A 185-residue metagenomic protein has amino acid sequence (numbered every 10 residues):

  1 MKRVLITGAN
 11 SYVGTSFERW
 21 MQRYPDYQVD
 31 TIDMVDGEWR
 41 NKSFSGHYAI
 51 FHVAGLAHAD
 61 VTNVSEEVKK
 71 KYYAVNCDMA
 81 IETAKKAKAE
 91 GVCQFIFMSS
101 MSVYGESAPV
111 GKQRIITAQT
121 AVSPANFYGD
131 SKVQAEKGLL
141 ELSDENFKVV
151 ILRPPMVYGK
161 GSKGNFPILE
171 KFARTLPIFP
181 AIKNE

Functional and structural regions predicted by a protein language model:
R3-Y24: N-terminal Rossmann NAD(P)H-binding glycine-rich loop of SDR-like oxidoreductase domains
T7, I50-A54, F95-M101, L152-P154: SDR active-site strand-loop-helix element
D30-E38: Rossmann-fold cofactor-recognition segment
G37-E90, Y104-E106: NAD(P)H-binding glycine-rich loop region in Rossmannoid oxidoreductase-like domains and their noncatalytic homologs
Y73-C77, R114, P124-V133, M156-G159 (+1 more regions): Short-chain dehydrogenase/reductase
I81-F127, V150: Conserved Rossmann-fold NAD(P)-dependent oxidoreductase catalytic core, especially the SDR/UDP-sugar
S123-V150: Active-site Tyr-X1-5-Lys
L142-I151, P155-E185: NAD(P)-dependent short-chain dehydrogenase/reductase
